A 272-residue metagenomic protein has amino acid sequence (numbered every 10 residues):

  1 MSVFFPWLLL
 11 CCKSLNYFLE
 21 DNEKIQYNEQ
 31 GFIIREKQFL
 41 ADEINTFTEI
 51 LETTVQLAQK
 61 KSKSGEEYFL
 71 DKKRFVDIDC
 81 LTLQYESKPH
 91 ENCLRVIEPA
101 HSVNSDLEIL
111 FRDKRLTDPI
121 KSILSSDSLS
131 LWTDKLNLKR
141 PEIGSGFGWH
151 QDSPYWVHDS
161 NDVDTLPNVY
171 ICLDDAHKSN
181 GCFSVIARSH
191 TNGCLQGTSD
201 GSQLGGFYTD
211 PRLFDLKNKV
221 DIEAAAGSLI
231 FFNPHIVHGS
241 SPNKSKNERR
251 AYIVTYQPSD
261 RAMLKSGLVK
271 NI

Functional and structural regions predicted by a protein language model:
F5-E29, E36-W149, T198, G267: Non-heme Fe(II)-dependent double-stranded beta-helix
I34-E36, S130-T133, C182-V185, F231: A structural signal for short, well-ordered beta-strand segments and their strand-loop junctions that often border
A41, Y155, H238: Glycine-rich nucleotide phosphate-binding loop and flanking beta-alpha elements of Rossmann-like dinucleotide-binding
T48, T54-L57, K61-L70, C182 (+4 more regions): Non-heme Fe(II)/2-oxoglutarate
N104-I109, F214-V220, S240-S241: Active-site rim elements
D118-P119, I143-I222, R261-V269: Catalytic core of non-heme Fe(II) oxygenases with the double-stranded beta-helix
D134-L136, V169-I171, Y252-Y256: A structural signal for short, well-ordered beta-strand segments
